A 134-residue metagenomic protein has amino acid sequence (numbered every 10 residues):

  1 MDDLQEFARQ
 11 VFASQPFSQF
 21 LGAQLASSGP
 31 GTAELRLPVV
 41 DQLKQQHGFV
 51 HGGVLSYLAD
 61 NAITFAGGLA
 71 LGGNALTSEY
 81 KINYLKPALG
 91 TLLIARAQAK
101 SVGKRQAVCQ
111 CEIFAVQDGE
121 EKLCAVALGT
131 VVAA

Functional and structural regions predicted by a protein language model:
M1-R36, V40: Non-catalytic linker/capping segments at the edges of enzyme domains
Q19-L21, L76-S78, A107: Short, basic and Ser/Thr-rich N-terminal targeting/leader segments
L37, A95-R96: Short, well-ordered beta-strand segments in beta-rich or mixed alpha/beta enzyme and ligand-binding folds
V39-H47, L55: A short interface-forming secondary-structure element
G53-N74: Active-site helix/loop of acyl-thioester processing domains in fatty-acid/polyketide metabolism, spanning hotdog-fold
L71-N74, A88-G90, I94, K100-A134: HotDog/MaoC-like acyl-thioester-processing domains
